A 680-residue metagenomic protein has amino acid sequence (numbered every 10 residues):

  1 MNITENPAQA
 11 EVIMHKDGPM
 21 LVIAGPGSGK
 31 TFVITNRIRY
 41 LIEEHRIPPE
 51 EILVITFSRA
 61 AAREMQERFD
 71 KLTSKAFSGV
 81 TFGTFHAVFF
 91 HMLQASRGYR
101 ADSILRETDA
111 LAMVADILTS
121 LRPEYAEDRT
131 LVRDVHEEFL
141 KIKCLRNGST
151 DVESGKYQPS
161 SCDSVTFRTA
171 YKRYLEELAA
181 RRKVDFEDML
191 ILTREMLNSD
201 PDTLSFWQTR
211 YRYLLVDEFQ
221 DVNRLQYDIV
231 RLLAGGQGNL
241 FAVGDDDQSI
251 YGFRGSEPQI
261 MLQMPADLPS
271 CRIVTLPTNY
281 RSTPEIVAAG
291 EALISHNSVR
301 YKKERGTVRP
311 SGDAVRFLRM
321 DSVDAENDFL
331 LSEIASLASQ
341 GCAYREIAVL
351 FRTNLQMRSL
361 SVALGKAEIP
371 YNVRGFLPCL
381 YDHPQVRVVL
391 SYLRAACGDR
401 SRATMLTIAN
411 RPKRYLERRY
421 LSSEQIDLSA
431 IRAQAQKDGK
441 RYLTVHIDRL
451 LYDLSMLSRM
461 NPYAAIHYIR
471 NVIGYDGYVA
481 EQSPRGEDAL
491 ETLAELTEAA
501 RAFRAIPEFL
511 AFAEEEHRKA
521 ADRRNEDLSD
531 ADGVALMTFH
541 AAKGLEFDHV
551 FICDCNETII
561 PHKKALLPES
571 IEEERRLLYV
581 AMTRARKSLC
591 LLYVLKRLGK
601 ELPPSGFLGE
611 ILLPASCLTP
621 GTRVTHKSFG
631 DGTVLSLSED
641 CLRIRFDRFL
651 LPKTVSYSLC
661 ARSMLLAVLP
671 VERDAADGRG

Functional and structural regions predicted by a protein language model:
M1-R100, S205, Q259, A288-E291: P-loop NTPase Walker
N2-M14, G18-V22, L53, A61 (+5 more regions): Conserved helicase NTPase motor core
K16, T31, F77-G79, R97-D188 (+4 more regions): ATP-hydrolysis module of ASCE/P-loop NTPase motor domains, specifically the Walker B Asp-Glu catalytic pair
G18, I47-E51, S78, G236-N239 (+6 more regions): Short glycine-/polar-rich loops that comprise or flank the Walker A/P-loop and associated switch/sensor motifs
V22, P26-I34, I38, P269-R272 (+3 more regions): Helicase P-loop NTPase motor core
L350-I408: Long, highly charged, low-complexity intrinsically disordered interaction regions that mediate electrostatic DNA/RNA
S361-V362, S391-E610: Conserved helicase C-terminal RecA-like lobe
D554-G680: C-terminal accessory regions
